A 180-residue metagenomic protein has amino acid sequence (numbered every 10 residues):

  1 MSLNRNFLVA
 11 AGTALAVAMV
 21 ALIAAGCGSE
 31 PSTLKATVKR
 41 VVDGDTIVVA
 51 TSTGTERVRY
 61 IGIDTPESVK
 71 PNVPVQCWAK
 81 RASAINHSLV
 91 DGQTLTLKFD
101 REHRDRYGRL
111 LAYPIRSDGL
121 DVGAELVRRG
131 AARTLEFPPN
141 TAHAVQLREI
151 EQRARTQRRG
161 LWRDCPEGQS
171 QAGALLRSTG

Functional and structural regions predicted by a protein language model:
S2-G180: Small beta-barrel nucleic-acid-binding modules, primarily SNase/OB-fold domains and secondarily Tudor-like barrels
